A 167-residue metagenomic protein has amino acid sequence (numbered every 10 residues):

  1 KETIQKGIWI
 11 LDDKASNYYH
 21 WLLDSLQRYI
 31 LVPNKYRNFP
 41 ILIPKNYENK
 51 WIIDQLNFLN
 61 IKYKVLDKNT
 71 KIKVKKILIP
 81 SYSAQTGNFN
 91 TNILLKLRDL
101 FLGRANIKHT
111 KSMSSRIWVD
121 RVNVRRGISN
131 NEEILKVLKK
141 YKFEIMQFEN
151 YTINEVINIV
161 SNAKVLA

Functional and structural regions predicted by a protein language model:
K1-A167: The feature primarily captures lumenal catalytic ectodomains of type II secretory-pathway glycosyltransferases
